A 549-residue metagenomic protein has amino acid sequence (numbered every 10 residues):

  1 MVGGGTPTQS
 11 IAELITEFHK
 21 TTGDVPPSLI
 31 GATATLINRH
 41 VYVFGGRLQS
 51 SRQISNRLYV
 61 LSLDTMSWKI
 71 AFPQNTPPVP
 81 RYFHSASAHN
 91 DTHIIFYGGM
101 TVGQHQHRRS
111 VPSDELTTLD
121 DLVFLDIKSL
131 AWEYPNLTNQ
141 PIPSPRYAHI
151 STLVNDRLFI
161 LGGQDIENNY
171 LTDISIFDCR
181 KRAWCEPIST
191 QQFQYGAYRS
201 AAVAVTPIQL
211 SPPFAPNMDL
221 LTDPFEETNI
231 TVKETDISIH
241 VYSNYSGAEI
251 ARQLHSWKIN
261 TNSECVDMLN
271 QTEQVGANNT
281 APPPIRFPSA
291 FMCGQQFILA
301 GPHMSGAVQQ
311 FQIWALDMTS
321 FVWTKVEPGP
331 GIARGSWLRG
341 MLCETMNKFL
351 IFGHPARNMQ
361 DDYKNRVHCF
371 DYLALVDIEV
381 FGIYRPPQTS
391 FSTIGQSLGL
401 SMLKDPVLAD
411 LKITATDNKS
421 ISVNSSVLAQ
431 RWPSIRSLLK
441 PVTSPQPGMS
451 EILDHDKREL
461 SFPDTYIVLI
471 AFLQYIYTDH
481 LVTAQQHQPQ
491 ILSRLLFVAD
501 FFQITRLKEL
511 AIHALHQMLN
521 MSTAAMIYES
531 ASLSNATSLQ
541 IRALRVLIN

Functional and structural regions predicted by a protein language model:
G4-P27, I70-F72, Y134-N136: A short helix->beta-strand "capping" segment at the edge of beta-propeller domains
P27-A34, R57, P80-S87, S144-S151 (+4 more regions): Beta-propeller and closely related beta-sheet repeat lectin domains
I37-S55, T92-T117, L137, V154-N169 (+8 more regions): Glycine-centered tight turns/hairpins at beta-strand boundaries that repeat across beta-rich repeat domains
S55-S67, R109-A131, N169-A183, I250-C265 (+2 more regions): Beta-propeller blade signature
I188-R199, C265-F291, T319-T345, S390-S401: Conserved blade-ending motifs and adjacent loop-strand segments that build the rim/top face of beta-propeller domains
S336-Q396, K419-S420: Blade-level signature of beta-propeller repeat domains, shared across WD40, Kelch, NHL, RCC1 and BNR/Asp-box propellers
L411-N520: Canonical BTB/POZ domain core
I491, L507-N549: Alpha-helical protein-protein interaction/assembly modules
